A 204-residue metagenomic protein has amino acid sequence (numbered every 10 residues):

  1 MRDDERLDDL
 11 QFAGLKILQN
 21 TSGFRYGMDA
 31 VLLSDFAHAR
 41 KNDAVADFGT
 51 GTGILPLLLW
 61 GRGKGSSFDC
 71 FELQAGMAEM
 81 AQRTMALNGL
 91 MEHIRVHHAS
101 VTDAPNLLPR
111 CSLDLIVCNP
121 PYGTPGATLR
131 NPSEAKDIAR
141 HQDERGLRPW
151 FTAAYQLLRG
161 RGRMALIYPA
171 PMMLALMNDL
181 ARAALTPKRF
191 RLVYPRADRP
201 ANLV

Functional and structural regions predicted by a protein language model:
M1-R40: Class I SAM-dependent transferase core
K16, S67, H93-R95, T186-R189: Conserved beta-strand segments of alpha/beta enzyme cores
Q19, H98-A99, Y168, R191: Short loop/edge segments at beta-strand edges and connector loops that shape dinucleotide/nucleotide cofactor-binding
S34, P132-A135, R182-A183: Glycine-rich, phosphate-binding/catalytic loops in enzymes
F36-L129: Conserved SAM/SAH cofactor-binding pocket of Class I
P120-P149: Mobile active-site "lid"/loop adjacent to the S-adenosyl-L-methionine
D143-A201: Conserved Class I SAM-dependent methyltransferase catalytic core
